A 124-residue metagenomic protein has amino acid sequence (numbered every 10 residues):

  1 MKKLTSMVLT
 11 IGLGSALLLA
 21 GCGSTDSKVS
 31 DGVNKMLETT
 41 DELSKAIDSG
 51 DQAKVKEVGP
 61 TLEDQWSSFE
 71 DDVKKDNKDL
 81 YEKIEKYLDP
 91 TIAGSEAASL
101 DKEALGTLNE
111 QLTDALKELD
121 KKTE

Functional and structural regions predicted by a protein language model:
M1-I11: Bacterial N-terminal signal peptides that target proteins for export
L18-G21: C-terminal motif of bacterial Sec signal peptides marking the signal peptidase cleavage site
G23-E124: Mature extracytoplasmic or organellar-lumen-exposed domains after removal of signal/transit peptides
